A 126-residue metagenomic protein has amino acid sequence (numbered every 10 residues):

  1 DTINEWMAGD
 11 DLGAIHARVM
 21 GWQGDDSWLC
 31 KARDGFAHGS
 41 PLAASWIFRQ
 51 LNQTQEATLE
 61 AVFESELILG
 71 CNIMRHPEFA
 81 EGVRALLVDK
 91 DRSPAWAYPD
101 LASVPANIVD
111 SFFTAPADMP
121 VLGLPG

Functional and structural regions predicted by a protein language model:
D1-G126: C-terminal alpha-helix plus adjacent terminal tail
